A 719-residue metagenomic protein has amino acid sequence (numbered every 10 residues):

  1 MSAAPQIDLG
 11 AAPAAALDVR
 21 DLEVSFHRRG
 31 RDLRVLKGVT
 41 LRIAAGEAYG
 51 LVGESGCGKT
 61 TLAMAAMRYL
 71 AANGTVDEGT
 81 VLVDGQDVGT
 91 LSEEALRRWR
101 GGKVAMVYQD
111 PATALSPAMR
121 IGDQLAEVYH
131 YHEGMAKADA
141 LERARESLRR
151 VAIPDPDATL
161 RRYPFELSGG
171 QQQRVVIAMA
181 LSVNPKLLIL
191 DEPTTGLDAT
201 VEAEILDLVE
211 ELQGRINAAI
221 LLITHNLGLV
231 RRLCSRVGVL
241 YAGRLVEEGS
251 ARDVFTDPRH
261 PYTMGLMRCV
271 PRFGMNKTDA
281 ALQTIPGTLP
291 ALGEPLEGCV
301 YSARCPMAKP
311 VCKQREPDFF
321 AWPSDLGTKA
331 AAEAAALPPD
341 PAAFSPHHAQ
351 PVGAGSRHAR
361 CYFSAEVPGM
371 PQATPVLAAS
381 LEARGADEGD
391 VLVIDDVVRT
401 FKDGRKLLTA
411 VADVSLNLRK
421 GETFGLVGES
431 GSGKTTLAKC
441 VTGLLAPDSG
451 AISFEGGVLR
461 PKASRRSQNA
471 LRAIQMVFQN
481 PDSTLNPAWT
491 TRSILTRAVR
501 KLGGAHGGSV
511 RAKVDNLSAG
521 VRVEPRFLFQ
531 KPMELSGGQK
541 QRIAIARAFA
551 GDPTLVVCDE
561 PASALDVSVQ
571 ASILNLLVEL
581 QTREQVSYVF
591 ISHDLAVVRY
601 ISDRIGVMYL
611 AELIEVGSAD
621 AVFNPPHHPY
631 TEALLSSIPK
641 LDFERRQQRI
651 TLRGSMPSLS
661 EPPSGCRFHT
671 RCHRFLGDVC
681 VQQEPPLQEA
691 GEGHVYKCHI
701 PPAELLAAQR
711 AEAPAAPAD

Functional and structural regions predicted by a protein language model:
G10-P13, S250-D390, A619-P717: Charged, flexible cofactor/metal-binding loops and thiol motifs
E54, R68, L197-A280, E429 (+3 more regions): P-loop NTP-binding/switch modules centered on Walker-like glycine-rich loops
M67, A71, T442: Helix-to-loop junction immediately C-terminal to a conserved catalytic motif
T75-D87, G450-L459, A470: Conserved ABC transporter NBD signature motif
D139-A158, M267, G508-R526, L635-S636: Conserved ABC ATPase "signature" region
R162-L167, Q171, K531-L535, Q539: Conserved ABC ATPase signature
S182-K186, A550-T554: A short, proline-enriched helix->beta-strand linker immediately N-terminal to the Walker B motif in ABC-type P-loop
